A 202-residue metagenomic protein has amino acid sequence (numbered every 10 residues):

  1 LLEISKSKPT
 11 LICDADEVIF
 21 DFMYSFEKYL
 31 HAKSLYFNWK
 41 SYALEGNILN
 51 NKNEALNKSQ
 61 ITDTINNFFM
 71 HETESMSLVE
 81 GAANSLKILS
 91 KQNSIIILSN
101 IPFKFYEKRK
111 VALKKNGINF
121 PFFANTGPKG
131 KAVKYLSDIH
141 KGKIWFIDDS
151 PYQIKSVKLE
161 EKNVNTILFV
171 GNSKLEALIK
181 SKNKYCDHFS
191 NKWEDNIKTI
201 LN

Functional and structural regions predicted by a protein language model:
L1-D63: Active-site neighborhood of HAD-like aspartate-dependent phosphohydrolases
S5-S7, K91-N93, S137-I144: Glycine-rich phosphate-binding loop signature in dinucleotide/nucleotide-binding domains
K52-F69, R109-K115: Short, basic/glycine-rich phosphate-binding loops at helix/coil junctions that contact nucleotide phosphates
T73-S77, A82-A112, F122-N125: Substrate-recognition element of Asp-dependent hydrolases with the DxDx(T/V) motif
P102-W145, P151-L159: Substrate-recognition "cap/lid" segment bordering the active-site pocket of phosphatases
P121-T126, Y185-N196: Short acidic-hydrophobic, aromatic-tinged amphipathic segments that line or gate anion-handling sites
G130-Y135, L175-K184, K198-L201: Short, charged, surface-exposed secondary-structure boundary motifs
F146-N191: Acidic, Mg2+-coordinating phosphoryl-transfer loop and its flanking beta/alpha structural elements, shared across
